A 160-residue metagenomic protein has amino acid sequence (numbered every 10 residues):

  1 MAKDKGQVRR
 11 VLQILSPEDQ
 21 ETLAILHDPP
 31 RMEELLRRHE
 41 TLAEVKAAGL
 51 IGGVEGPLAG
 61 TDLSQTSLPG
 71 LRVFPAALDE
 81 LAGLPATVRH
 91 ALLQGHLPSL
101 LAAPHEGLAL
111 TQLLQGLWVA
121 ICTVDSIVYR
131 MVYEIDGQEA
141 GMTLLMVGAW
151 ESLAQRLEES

Functional and structural regions predicted by a protein language model:
A2-I14, A47-H96: Arg/Lys-rich, positively charged N-terminal/basic patches that mediate binding to nucleic acids
A2-L36, L108-A109: Short, charge-rich, low-complexity interaction segments located in flexible loops at or near secondary-structure
Q7, E18, A76, L92 (+3 more regions): Short, functionally important structural connectors and interaction interfaces within domains
Q13, H27, L36, A82 (+3 more regions): Alpha-helix boundary recognition
P17, A24, D28, M32-L36 (+3 more regions): Enriched for short, Lys/Arg-rich terminal
D19, P30, A43, G49 (+1 more regions): Short amphipathic alpha-helical segments enriched in hydrophobics
E44, L97-D125: A short, surface-exposed loop/turn module that caps and links secondary-structure elements
